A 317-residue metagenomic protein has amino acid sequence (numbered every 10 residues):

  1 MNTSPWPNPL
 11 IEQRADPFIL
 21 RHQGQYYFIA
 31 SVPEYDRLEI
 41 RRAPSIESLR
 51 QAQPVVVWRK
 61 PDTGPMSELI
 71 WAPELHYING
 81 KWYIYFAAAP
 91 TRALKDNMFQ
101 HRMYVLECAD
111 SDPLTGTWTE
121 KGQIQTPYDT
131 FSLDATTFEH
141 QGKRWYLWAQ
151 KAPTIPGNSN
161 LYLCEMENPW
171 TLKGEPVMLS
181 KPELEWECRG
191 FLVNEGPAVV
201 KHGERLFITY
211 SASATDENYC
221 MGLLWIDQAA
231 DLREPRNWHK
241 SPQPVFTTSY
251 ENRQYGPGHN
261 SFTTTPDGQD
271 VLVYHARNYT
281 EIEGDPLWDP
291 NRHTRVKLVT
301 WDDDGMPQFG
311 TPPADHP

Functional and structural regions predicted by a protein language model:
M1-P317: Carbohydrate-active catalytic/glycan-binding domains of CAZyme proteins, especially the secreted or lumenal ectodomains
